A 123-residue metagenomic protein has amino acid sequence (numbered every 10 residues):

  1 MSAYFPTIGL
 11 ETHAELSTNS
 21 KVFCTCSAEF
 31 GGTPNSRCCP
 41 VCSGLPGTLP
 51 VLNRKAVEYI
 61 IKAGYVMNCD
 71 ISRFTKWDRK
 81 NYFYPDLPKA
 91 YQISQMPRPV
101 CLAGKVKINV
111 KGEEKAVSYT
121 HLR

Functional and structural regions predicted by a protein language model:
M1-L122: Basic, nucleic-acid-interacting segments
